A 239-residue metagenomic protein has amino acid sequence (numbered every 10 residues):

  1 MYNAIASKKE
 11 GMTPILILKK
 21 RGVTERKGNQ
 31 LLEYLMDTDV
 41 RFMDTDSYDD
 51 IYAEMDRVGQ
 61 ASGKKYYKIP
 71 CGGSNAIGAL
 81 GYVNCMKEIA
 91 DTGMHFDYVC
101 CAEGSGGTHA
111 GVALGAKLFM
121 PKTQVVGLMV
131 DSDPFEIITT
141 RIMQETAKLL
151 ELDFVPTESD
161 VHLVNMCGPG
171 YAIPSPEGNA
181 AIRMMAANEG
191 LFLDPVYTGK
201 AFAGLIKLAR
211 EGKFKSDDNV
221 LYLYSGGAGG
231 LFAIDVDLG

Functional and structural regions predicted by a protein language model:
M1, G22-V23, N75-A76, E103-H109 (+2 more regions): Gly/Ser/Thr-rich loops at beta-strand to alpha-helix junctions that form or flank small-molecule/cofactor-binding
M1-T13, A113-M120, G204-K213: Alpha-helix C-terminal capping segments
L18-G93, H162-S175, A180-A181: Small/polar-residue-rich loop-to-helix segments that shape phosphate-bearing ligand pockets
A61-K65, I89-H95, M120, L191 (+1 more regions): Glycine-rich phosphate-binding loop signature in dinucleotide/nucleotide-binding domains
Y67, Y98, N219-L221: Structural motif
A79-V161, L223-G239: Glycine-rich phosphate/pyrophosphate-binding loop at beta-loop-alpha junctions
S159-D217: Active-site-adjacent helical/loop segments in soluble small-molecule enzymes
